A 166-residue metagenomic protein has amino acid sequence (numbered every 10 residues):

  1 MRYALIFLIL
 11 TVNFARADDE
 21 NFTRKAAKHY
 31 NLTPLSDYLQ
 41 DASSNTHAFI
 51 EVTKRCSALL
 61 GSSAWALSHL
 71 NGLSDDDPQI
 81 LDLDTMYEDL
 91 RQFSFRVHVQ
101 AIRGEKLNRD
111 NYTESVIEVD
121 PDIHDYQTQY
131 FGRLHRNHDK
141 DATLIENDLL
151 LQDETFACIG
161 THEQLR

Functional and structural regions predicted by a protein language model:
Y3-N13: Sec-dependent N-terminal signal peptides
N13-D19: Sec/Tat signal peptide C-region and signal peptidase I cleavage site
D19-Q40: Short N-terminal segments immediately surrounding and downstream of signal-peptide cleavage
P34-D41, A66-H69, Q152: Extended amphipathic alpha-helical interaction segments
A42-K106: Short N-proximal segments of mature Sec-exported proteins
L90-R166: Compact alpha-helical subdomains of small soluble proteins
